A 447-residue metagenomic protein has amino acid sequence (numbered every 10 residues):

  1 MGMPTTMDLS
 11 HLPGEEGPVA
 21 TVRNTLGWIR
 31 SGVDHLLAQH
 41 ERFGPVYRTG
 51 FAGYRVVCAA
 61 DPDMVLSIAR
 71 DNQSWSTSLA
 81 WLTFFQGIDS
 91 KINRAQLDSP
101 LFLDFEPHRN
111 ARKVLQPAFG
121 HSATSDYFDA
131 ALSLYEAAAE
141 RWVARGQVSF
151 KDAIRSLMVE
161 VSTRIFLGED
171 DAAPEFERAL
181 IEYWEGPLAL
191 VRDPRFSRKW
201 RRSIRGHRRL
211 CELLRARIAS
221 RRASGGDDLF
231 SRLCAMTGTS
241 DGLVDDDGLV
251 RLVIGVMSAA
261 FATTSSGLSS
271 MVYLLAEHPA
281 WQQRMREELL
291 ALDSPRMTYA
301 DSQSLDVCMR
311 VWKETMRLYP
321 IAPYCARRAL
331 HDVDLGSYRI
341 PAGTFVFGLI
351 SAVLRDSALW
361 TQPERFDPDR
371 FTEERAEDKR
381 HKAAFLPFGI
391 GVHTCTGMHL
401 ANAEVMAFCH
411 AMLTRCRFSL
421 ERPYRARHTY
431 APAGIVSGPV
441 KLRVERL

Functional and structural regions predicted by a protein language model:
G2-L37, R55, L82-S220, D247 (+2 more regions): Cytochrome P450 catalytic-domain helical core, especially the substrate-recognition surface and oxygen-activation
L9-L12, H40, Y135, A179 (+2 more regions): Cytochrome P450 proximal C-terminal region
P13-P18, D227, L274-A322, G336 (+4 more regions): Cytochrome P450 I-helix active-site segment
A20, G120, H207-G267, Q282 (+2 more regions): Conserved cytochrome P450 catalytic core segment spanning the I/J/K helices
L66-G87: Cytochrome P450 catalytic domain signature, combining two hallmark sequence patches
S74, G348-A376: Conserved cytochrome P450 K-helix/beta-meander segment immediately N-terminal to the heme-binding cysteine loop
L97, L101, R296-A300, Y338 (+4 more regions): Cytochrome P450 heme-thiolate "Cys pocket" and heme-binding signature region
F261-E288, M398-R415: Cytochrome P450 catalytic-core helices
